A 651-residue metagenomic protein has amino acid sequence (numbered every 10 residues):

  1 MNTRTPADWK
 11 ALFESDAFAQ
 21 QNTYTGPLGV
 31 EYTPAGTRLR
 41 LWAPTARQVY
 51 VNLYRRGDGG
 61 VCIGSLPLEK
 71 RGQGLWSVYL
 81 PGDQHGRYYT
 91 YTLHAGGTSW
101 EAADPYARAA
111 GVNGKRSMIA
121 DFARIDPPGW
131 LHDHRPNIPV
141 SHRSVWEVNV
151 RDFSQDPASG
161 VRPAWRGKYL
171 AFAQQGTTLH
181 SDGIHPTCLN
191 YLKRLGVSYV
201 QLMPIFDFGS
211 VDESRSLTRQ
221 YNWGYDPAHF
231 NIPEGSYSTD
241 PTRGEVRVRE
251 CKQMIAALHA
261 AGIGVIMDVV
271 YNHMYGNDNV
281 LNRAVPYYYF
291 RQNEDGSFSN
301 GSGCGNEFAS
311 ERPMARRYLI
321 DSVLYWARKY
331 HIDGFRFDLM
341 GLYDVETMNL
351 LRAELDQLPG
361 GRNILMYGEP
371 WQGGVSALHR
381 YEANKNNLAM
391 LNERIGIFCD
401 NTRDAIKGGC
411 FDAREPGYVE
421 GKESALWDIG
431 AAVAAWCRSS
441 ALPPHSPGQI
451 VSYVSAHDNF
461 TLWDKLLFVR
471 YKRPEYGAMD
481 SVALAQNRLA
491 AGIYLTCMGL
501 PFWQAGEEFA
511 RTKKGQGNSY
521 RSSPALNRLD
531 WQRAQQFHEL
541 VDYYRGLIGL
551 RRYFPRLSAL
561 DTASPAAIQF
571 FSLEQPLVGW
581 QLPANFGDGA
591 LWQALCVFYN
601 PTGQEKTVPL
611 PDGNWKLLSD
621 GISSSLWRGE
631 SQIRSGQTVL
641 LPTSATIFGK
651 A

Functional and structural regions predicted by a protein language model:
M1-P34, K70-Q174: The feature marks proteins involved in alpha-glucan
A35-L39: Structural beta-strand segments of beta-rich domains
L41, Y91, V148, L202 (+9 more regions): Conserved, mostly hydrophobic/aromatic
A43, H85-R87, E630-A651: C-terminal beta-strand-rich structural cap/linker in extracellular carbohydrate-active enzymes
G64-K70, T218, G224-Y225, L339-P444 (+2 more regions): Active-site-proximal helices and loops of the catalytic beta/alpha 8
A109-A158, I397-S481: Glycine-rich phosphate/pyrophosphate-binding loop and adjacent beta-alpha nucleotide/cofactor-binding cores
R151-Y330, L339-P359, L365, S376-A377: Substrate-binding/active-site clefts of carbohydrate-active enzymes
P444-K616: Loop/helix patches that line or flank the sugar-binding groove of alpha-linked glycan CAZymes
